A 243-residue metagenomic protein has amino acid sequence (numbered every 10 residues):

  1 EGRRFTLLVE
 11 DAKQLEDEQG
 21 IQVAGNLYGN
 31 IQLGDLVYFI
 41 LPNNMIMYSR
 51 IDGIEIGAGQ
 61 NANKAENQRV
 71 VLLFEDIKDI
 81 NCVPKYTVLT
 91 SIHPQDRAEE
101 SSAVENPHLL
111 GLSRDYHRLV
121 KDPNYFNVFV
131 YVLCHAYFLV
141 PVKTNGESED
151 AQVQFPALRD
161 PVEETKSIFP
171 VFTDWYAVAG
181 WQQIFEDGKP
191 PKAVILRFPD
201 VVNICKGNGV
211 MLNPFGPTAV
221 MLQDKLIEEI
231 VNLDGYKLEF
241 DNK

Functional and structural regions predicted by a protein language model:
E1-A12, L33, V37-Y38, G53-I54 (+2 more regions): An interfacial alpha-helical scaffold signature
E1-K78: Conserved catalytic-core segments of large NTP-driven translation/proteostasis enzymes
N81-V83: Short glycine/proline/serine/threonine-rich loop/turn segments at secondary-structure transition edges
